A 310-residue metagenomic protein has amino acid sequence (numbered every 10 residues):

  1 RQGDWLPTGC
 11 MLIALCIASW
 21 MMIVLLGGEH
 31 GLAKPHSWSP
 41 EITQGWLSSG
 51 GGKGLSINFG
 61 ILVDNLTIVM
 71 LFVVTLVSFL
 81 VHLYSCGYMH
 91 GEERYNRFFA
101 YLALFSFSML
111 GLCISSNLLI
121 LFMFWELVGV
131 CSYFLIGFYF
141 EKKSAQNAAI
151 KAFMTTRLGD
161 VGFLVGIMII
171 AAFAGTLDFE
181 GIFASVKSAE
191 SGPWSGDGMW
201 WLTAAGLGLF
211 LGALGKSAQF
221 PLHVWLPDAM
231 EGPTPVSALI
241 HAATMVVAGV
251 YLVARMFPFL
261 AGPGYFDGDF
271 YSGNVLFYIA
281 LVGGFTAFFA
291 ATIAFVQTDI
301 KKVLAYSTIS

Functional and structural regions predicted by a protein language model:
R1-A100, F173-W194, R255-F257, G264-Y271 (+1 more regions): Transmembrane helix-loop-helix hairpins at membrane boundaries of multipass inner-membrane proteins
L80-L121, V130-S310: Hydrophobic transmembrane alpha-helices and their helix-loop junctions in integral membrane proteins
E126: Short phosphate-coordinating micro-motif centered on Lys-Gly-acidic
